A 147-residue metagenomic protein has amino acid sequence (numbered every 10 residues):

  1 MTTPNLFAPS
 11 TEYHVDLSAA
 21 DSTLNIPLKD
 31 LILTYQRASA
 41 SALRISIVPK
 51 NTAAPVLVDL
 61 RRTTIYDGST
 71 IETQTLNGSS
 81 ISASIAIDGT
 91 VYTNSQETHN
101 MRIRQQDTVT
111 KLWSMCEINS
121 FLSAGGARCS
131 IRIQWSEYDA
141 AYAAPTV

Functional and structural regions predicted by a protein language model:
M1-N25, A42, T52-R62, D67-S69 (+3 more regions): Glycine-rich, low-complexity segments
P4-N5, Y13, Y66, T75-N77 (+2 more regions): Serine/threonine-rich, low-complexity intrinsically disordered segments
N5, D16-L17, N25-P27, T34-R37 (+4 more regions): Beta-strand-rich, repetitive solenoid scaffolds
F7-L28, T90-N94, I103-T110: Short, solvent-exposed secondary-structure boundary motifs
A42-H99: Terminal beta-strand-rich extracellular "head" domains that mediate receptor/glycan or other ligand binding
D88-V147: Low-complexity intrinsically disordered segments
